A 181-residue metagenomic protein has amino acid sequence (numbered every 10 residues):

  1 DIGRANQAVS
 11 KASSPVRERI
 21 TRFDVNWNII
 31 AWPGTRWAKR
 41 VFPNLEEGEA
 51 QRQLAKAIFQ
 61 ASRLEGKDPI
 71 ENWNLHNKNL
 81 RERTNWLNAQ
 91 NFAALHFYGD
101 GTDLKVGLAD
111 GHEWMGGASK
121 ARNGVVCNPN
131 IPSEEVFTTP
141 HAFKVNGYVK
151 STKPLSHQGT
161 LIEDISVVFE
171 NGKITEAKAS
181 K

Functional and structural regions predicted by a protein language model:
D1-N146: Active-site bordering "gate/hinge" segments that shape substrate access to catalytic or cofactor-binding pockets
F137-K181: Long, well-ordered mid-to-C-terminal structural blocks that present hydrophobic/aromatic surfaces
